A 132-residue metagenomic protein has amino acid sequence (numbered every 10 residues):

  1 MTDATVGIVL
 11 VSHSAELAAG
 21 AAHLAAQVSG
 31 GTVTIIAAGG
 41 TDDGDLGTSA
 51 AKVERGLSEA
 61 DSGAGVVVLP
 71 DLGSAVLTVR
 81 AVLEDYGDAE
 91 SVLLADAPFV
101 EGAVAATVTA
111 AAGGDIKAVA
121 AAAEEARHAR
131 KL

Functional and structural regions predicted by a protein language model:
M1-L132: N-terminal loops that bind phosphate or other acidic moieties and the adjacent beta-alpha structural core
